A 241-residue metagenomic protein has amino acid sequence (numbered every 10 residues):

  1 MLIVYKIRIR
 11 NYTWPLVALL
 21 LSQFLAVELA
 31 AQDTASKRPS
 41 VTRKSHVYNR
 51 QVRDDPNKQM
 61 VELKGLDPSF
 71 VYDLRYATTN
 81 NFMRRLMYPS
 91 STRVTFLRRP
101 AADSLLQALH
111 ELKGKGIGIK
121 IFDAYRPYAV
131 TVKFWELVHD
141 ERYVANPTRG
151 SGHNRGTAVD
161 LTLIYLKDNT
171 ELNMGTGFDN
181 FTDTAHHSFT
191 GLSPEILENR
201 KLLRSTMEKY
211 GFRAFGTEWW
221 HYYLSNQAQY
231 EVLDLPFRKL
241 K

Functional and structural regions predicted by a protein language model:
M1-A35: Bacterial Sec-dependent N-terminal signal peptides
R10, T131, F215-G216: Acidic, low-complexity intrinsically disordered regions
T13, F134, E218-W219: Residues in intrinsically disordered, low-complexity segments of regulatory proteins
A30-F122, L137-T217, S225-K241: Extracytoplasmic cell-surface/polysaccharide-interacting catalytic and binding patches
Y125, W219-W220: Residue-level "edge-of-site" marker
Y128-F134, Y222-Q229: Beta-rich nucleic-acid/ligand-interaction surfaces
